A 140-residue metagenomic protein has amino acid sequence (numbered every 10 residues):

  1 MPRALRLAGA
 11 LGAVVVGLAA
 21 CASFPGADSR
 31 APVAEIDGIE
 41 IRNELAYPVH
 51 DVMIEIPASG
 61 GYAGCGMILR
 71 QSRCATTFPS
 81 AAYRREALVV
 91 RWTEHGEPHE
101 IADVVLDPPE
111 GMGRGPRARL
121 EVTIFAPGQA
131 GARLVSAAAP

Functional and structural regions predicted by a protein language model:
M1-L11: Bacterial N-terminal signal peptides that target proteins for export
L18-A20: C-terminal motif of bacterial Sec signal peptides marking the signal peptidase cleavage site
A22-P25: Bacterial signal peptide processing site
D28, H99-P140: Extracellular beta-sheet/turn segments enriched in Thr/Pro/Gly and aliphatic residues
R30, D37-P48: Asparagine-centered strand-capping/turn motif at beta-strand->loop junctions
H50-I54, I101-A102: Short, hydrophobic/aromatic beta-strand segments
I54-R91: Tryptophan-paired
T93-H95: Beta-strand-rich extracellular modules
